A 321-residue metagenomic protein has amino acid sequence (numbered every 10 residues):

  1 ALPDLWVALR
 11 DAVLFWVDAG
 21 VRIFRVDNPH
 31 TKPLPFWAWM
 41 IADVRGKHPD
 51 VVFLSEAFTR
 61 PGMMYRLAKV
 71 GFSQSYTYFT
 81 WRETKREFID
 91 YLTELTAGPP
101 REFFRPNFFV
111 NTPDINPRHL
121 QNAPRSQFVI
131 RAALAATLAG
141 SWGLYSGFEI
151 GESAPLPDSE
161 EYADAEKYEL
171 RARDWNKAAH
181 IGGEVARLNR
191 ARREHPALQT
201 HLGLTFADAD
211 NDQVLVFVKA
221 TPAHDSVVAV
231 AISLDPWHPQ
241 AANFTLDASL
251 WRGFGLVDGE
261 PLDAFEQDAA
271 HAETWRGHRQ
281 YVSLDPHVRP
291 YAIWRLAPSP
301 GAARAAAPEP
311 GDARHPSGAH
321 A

Functional and structural regions predicted by a protein language model:
A1, R101-N107, A132-G140: Active-site region of glycoside hydrolase catalytic domains
A1-M64: Active-site neighborhood of glycoside hydrolase catalytic domains
V13-V17, I41, A132-A136, V185-N189: Non-transmembrane alpha-helical segments in soluble domains of secreted/periplasmic/extracellular proteins
W16, V26, F53, P113 (+5 more regions): Conserved, mostly hydrophobic/aromatic
I23-R25, D50-L54, S73-S75, R105-F108 (+1 more regions): Structural preference for beta-strand elements that scaffold enzyme active sites
P29-T31, E56-R60, W81, V110-T112 (+1 more regions): Active-site beta-loop-alpha junctions enriched in small/polar residues
A38, G46-H48, P61, Y65-S73 (+5 more regions): Carbohydrate-interacting/catalytic domains
P100-R125: Active-site clefts of carbohydrate-active enzymes
